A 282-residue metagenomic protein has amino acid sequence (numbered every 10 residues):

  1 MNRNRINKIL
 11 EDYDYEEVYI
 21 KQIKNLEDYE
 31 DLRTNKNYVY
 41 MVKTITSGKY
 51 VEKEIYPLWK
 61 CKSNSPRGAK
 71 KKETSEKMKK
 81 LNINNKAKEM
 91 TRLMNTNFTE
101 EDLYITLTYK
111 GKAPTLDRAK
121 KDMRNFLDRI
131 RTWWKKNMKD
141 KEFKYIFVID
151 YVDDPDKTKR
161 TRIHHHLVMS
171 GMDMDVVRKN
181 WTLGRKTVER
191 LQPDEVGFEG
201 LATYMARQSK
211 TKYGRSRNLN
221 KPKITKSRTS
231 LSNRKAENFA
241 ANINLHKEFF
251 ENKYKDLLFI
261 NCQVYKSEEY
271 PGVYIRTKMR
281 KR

Functional and structural regions predicted by a protein language model:
M1-T161, G171-R282: Right-hand nucleic-acid polymerase module
